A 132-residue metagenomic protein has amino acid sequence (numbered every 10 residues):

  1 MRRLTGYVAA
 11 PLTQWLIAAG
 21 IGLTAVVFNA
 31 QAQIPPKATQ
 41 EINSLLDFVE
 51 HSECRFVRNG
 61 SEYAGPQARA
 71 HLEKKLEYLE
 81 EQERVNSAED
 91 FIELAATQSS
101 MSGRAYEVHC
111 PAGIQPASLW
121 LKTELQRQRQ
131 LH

Functional and structural regions predicted by a protein language model:
R2-A19: Bacterial N-terminal signal peptides that target proteins for export
T13, A30-A32: Intrinsically disordered, low-complexity regions enriched in polar/acidic and amide residues
G20-T24: Short, contiguous, helix-prone interaction/anchoring segments in small proteins
A25-N29: N-terminal signal peptide c-region/cleavage motif recognized by signal peptidases
A32-K75: N-terminal secretory signal peptides
G60-H132: Compact alpha-helical subdomains of small soluble proteins
